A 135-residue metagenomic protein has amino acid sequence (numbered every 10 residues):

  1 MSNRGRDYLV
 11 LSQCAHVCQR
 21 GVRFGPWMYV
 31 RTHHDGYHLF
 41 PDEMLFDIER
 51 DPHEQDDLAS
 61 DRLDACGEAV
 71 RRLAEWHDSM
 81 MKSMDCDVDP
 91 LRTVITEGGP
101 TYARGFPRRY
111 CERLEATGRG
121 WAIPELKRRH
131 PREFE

Functional and structural regions predicted by a protein language model:
M1-M44, I48, A122: C-terminal cap/loop subdomain of S1 sulfatases and analogous C-terminal strand-loop tails that border
D51: Intrinsically disordered, low-complexity polar regions and short flexible loop motifs
E54-L58: Carboxylate-dense, calcium-coordinating segments in secreted/extracellular and ER-lumen proteins
S60-E135: Long, internal low-complexity/basic segments
